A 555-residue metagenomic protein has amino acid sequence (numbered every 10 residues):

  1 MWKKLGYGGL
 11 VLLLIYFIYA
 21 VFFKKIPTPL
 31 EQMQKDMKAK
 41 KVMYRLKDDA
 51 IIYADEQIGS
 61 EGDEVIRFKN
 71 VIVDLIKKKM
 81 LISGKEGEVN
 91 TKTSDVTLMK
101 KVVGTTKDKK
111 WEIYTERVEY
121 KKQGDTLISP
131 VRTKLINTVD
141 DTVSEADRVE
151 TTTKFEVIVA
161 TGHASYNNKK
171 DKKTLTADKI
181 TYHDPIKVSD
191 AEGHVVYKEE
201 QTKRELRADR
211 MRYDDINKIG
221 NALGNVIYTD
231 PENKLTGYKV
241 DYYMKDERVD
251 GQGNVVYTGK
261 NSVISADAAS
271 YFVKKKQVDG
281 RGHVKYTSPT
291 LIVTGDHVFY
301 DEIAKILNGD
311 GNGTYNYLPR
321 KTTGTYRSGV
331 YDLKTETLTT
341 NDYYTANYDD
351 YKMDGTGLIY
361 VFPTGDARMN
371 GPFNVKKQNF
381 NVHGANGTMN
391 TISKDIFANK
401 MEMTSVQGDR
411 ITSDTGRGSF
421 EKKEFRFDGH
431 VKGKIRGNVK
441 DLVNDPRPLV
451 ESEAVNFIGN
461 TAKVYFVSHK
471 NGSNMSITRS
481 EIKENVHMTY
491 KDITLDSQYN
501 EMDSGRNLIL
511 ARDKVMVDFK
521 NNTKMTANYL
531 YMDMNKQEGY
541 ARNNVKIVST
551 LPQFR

Functional and structural regions predicted by a protein language model:
M1-R555: Mature-chain termini and adjacent capping regions
